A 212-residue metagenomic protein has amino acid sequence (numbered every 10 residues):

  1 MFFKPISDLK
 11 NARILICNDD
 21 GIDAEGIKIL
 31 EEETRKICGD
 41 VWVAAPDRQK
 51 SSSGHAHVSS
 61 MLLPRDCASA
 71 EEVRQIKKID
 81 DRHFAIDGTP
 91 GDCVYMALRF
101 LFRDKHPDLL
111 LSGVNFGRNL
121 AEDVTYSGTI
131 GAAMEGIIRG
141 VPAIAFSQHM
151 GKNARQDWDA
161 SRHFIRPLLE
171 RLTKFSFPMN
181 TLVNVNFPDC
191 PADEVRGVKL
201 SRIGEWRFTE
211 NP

Functional and structural regions predicted by a protein language model:
F2-K10, I14-C17, K28-F100, K105-H106: A cross-family phosphate/adenosyl-ligand binding-site feature
C17, A44-P46, D87, S112-N115 (+2 more regions): Short beta-strand segments
D20: Active-site metal-binding loops of divalent metal-dependent hydrolases
A97-D104, G131-P142: Alpha-helix C-terminal capping segments
R118-S127: Glycine/threonine-rich flexible loop motifs
I137-A160: Glycine-rich phosphate/pyrophosphate-binding loops and their adjacent beta-strand/loop elements at enzyme active sites
W158-P212: Electrostatically charged, flexible surface regions
